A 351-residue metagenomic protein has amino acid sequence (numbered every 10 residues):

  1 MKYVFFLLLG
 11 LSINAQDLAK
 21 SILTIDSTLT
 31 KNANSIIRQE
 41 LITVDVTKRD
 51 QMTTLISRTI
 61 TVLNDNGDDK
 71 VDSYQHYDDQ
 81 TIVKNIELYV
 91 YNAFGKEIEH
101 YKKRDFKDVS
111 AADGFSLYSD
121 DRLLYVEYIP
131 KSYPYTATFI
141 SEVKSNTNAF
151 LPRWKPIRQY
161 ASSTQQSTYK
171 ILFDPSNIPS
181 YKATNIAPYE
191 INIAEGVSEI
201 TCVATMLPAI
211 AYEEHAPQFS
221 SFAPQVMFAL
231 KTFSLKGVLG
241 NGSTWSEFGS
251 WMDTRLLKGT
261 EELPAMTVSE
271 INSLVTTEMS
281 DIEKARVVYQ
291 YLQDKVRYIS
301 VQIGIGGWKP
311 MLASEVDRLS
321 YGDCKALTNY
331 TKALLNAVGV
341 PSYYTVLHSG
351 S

Functional and structural regions predicted by a protein language model:
M1-K20: Bacterial Sec-dependent N-terminal signal peptides
Q16-T168: Lumenal/extracellular ectodomains and adaptor appendage modules of the eukaryotic vesicle/secretory system
D17-S21, K144-K155, Q159-T164, T168-I303: Secretory-pathway-linked proteins and extracytosolic
V46, H76, Y125-I129, I157 (+4 more regions): Conserved aromatic-histidine-acidic binding/catalytic patches
T59, E87-N92, T138, K155 (+4 more regions): Short, well-ordered alpha-helical packing segments
A93, E142-K144, D174-S176, T205-L207 (+2 more regions): An acidic- and aromatic-residue-enriched active-site/binding cleft used to recognize and process polar
L124, T168, E270, Y330-T331: Short, hydrophobic/aromatic alpha-helical segments in well-folded domains
S273-S351: Active-site neighborhood of thiol-dependent amide/isopeptide-bond enzymes
